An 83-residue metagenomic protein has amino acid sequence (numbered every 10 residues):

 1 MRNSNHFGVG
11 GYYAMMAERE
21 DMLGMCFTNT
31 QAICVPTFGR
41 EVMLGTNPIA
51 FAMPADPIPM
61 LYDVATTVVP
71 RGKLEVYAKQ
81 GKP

Functional and structural regions predicted by a protein language model:
M1-H6, A14-M16: N-terminal intrinsically disordered, cationic/polar leader segments that include organellar targeting peptides
S4, N29-T30: Short, ordered loop/turn segments at secondary-structure junctions
H6-G11, C34-P36: Short glycine/serine/threonine-rich phosphate/pyrophosphate-binding segments that cradle anionic phosphate groups
L23-F27: Short hydrophobic alpha-helical runs that function as membrane-insertion/retention elements
A32-P83: Phosphate/diphosphate-binding glycine-rich loops and adjacent basic-rich segments that engage nucleotide
